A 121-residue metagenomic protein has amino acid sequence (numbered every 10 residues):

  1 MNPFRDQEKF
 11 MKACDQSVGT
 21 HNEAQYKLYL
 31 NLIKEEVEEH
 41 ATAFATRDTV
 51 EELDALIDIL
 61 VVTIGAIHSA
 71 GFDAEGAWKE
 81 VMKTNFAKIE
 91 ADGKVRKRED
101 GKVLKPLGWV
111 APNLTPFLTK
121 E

Functional and structural regions predicted by a protein language model:
M1-E121: Flexible "arm" and connector segments at domain edges
